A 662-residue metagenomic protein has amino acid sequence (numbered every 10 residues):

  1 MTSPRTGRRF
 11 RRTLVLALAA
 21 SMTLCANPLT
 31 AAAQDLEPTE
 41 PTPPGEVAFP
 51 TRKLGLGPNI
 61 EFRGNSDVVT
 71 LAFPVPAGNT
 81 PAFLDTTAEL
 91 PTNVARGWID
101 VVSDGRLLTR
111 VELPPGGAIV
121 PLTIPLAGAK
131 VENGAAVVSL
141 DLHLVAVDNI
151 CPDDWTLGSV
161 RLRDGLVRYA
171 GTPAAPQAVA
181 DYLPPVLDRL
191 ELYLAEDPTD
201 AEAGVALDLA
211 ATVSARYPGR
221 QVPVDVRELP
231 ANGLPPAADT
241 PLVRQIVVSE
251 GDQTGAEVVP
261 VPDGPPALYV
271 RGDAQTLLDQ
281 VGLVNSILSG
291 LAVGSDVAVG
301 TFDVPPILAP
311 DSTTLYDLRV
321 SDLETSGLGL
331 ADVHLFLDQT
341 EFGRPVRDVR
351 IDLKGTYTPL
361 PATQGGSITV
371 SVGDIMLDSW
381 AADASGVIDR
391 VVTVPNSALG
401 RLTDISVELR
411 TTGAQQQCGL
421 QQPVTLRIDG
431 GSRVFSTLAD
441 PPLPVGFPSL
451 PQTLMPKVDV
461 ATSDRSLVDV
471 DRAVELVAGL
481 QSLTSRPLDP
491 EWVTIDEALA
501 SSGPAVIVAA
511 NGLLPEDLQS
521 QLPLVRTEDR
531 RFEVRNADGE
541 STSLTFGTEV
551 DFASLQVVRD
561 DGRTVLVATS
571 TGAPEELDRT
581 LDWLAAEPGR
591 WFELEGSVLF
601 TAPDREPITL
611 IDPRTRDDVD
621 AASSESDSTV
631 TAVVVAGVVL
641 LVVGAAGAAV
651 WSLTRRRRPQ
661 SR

Functional and structural regions predicted by a protein language model:
T2-R9, Q34-R662: Solvent-exposed alpha-helical segments and adjacent loops that form catalytic or protein-interaction surfaces
R11-S21, A31: Sec-dependent N-terminal signal peptides
T23-A32, Y217: C-terminal segment of classical bacterial N-terminal signal peptides
